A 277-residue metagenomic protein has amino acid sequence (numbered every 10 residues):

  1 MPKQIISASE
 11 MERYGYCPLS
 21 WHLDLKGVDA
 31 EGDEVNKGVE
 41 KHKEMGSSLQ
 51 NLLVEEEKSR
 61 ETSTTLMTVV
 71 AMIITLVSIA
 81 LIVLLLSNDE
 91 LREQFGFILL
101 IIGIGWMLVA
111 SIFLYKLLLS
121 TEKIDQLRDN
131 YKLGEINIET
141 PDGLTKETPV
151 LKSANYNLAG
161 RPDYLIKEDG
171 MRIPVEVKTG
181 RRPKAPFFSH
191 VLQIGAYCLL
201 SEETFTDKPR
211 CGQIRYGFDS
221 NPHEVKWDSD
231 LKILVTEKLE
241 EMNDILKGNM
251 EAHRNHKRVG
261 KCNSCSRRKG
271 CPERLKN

Functional and structural regions predicted by a protein language model:
M1-P162, I166, K261, N277: Metal-dependent nuclease catalytic cores that hydrolyze phosphodiester bonds in DNA/RNA, characterized by
M1-P2, M171-R182, E241-M250: Short amphipathic alpha-helical segments and their helix-coil junctions
C17, L158-P183, Q193-S201: Conserved catalytic cores of phosphodiester-cleaving nucleases, focusing on short active-site segments
P18-S20, F188-G212: Metal-dependent nuclease catalytic cores in nucleic-acid-processing enzymes, especially RNase H-like/related
L25, E176-T179, Y216: Residue-level recognition of conserved beta-strand positions in structured domain cores
K146-A159, K167, E203-N277: Metal-dependent nuclease catalytic regions and adjoining charged, substrate-binding loops involved in nucleic-acid end
R182-P186, H223-E224: A generic structural signal for short coil/turn motifs at secondary-structure boundaries
K184-F188, V235-T236: A short, polar/proline- and glycine-enriched secondary-structure boundary/capping micro-motif
